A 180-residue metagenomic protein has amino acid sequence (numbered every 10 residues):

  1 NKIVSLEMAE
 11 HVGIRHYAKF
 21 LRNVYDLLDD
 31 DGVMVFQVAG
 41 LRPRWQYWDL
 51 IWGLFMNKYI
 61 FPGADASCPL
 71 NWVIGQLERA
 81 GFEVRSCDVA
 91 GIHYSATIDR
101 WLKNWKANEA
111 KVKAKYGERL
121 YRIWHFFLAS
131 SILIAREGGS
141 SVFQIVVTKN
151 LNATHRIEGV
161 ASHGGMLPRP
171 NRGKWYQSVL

Functional and structural regions predicted by a protein language model:
N1: Short conserved loop adjoining the S-adenosyl-L-methionine
V4-A9: A conserved beta-strand element that flanks and buttresses the S-adenosyl-L-methionine
H16-Y17, W48: Short amphipathic alpha-helical segments
A18-V33: A short glycine-rich, Lys/Arg-flanked "PGG" loop and its adjoining helix->strand segment in the class I
Q37: Alpha/beta-hydrolase-fold catalytic nucleophile elbow
G40-I157: Substrate-binding/catalytic lobe of Class I Rossmann-like enzymes that use SAM or dcSAM, i.e., the mid-to-C-terminal
V160-L180: Short, cationic low-complexity segments
